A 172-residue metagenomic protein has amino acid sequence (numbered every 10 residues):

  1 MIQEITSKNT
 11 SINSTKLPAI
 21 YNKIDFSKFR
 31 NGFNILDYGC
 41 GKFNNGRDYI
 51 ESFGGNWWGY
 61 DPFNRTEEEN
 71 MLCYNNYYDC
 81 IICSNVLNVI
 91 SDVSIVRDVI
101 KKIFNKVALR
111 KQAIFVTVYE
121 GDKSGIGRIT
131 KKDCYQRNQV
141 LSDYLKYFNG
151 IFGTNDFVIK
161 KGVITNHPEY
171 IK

Functional and structural regions predicted by a protein language model:
M1-Y74, R97, K102, Q112-K172: Class I (Rossmann-like) S-adenosyl-L-methionine-dependent methyltransferase catalytic domain, capturing the SAM-binding
I82-N85: A conserved beta-strand element that flanks and buttresses the S-adenosyl-L-methionine
V89-I90, K123: Short glycine-rich, flexible loops that bind phosphorylated cofactors or substrates
I90-S91, V107-K111: Helix-to-beta-strand junctions that scaffold the AdoMet/dcAdoMet cofactor pocket in Class I SAM-dependent enzymes
D92-V96: Short, solvent-exposed loop/turn segments at secondary-structure boundaries
